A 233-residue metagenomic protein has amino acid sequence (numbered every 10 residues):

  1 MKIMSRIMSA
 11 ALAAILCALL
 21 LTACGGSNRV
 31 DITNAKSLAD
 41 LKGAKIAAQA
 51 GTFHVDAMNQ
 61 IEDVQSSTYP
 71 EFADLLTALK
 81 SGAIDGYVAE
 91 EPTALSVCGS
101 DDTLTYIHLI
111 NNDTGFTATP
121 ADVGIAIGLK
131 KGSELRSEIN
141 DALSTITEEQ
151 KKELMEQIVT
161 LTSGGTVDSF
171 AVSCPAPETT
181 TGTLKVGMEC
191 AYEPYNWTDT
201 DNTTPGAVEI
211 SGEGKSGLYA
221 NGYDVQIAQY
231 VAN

Functional and structural regions predicted by a protein language model:
M1-A11: Bacterial N-terminal signal peptides that target proteins for export
L19-A23: C-terminal motif of bacterial Sec signal peptides marking the signal peptidase cleavage site
G25, T52, T117-V167, I227-Y230: Extended ligand-binding regions for polar small-molecule ligands
S27-I46, G51, D74, I125 (+5 more regions): A conserved helix-loop-strand patch within extracytoplasmic ligand-binding domains of the periplasmic binding
N28-K36, I158-G182: Bacterial Sec-exported substrate-binding components of ABC uptake systems
S37, Y106-G128, V172-P177: A structural signal for short loop-to-beta-strand junctions that line the ligand-binding cleft of periplasmic/secreted
D40, K45-A48, N59-S81, G86 (+2 more regions): Extracytoplasmic small-molecule ligand-binding "clamshell" domains of the periplasmic binding protein/Venus flytrap
V55-Q60, A73, K80, D85-A121: A ligand-binding cleft/hinge motif common to bilobed small-molecule-binding domains
